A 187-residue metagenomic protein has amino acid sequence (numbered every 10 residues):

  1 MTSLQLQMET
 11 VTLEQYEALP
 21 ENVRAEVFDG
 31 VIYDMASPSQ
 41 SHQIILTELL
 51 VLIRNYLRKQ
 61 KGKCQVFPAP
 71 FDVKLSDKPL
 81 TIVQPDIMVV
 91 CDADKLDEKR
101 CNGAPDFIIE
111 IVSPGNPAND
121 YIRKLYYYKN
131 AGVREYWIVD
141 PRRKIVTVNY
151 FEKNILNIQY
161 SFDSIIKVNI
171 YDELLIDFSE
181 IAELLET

Functional and structural regions predicted by a protein language model:
M1-T187: Gly/Pro/Ser/Thr-rich low-complexity, intrinsically disordered segments predominantly at protein N-termini
